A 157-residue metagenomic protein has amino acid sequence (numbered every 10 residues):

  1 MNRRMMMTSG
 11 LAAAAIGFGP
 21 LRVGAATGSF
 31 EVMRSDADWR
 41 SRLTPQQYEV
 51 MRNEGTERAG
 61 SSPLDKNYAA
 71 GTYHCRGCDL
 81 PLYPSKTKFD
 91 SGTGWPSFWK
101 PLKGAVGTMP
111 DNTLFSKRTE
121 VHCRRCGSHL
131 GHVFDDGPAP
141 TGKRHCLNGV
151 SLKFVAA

Functional and structural regions predicted by a protein language model:
M1-A14: N-terminal secretory signal peptides and thylakoid transit peptides that target proteins across membranes
P20-N53, E57-R58: C-terminal segment of N-terminal export signals and the immediately downstream linker at the start of the mature
Y68-S97: Mid-length scaffold segments of soluble, non-membrane domains
T72, E120, K143: Residues immediately within or flanking Cys/His clusters that coordinate Zn2+ in small zinc-binding modules
C75, C123-C126: Short cysteine-rich clusters marking metal-coordination/redox-active sites
D79, G127, V150: Cys/His-coordinated zinc-binding microdomains
P84-S85, H132-V133, V155: Short, non-ligating residues that shape and space the ligands of small metal-coordination modules and catalytic
D136-T141: Short linker/helix segments within small regulatory modules
